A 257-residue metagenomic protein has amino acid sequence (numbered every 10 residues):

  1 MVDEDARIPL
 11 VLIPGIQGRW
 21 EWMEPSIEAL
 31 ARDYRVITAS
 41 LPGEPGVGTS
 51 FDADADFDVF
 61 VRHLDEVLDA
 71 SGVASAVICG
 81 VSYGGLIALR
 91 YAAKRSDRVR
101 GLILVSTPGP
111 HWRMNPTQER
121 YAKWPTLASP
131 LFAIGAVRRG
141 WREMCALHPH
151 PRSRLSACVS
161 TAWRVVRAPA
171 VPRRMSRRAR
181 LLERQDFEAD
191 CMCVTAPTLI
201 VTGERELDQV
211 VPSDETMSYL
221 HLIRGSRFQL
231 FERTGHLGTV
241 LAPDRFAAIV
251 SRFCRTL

Functional and structural regions predicted by a protein language model:
V2-T49: Conserved HGGG/HGGXW glycine-rich cap/lid loop of the alpha/beta-hydrolase fold
P25, R90-K94: Active-site signature of alpha/beta-hydrolase-fold catalytic machinery across serine- and Asp/Cys-nucleophile hydrolases
E28-A29, T195-T234: Conserved loop-alpha-helix segment in the C-terminal half of the alpha/beta-hydrolase fold that carries the catalytic
I37-C79, A248: Active-site loop/oxyanion-hole signature of alpha/beta-hydrolase fold enzymes
G80, G84, A88: Gly/Ala-rich beta-loop-alpha elbow adjacent to hydrolase catalytic centers
A93, R100-F132: Flexible "cap/lid" loop of the alpha/beta hydrolase fold
R113-M114, I134-M192: Conserved alpha/beta-hydrolase catalytic His-Asp/Glu region
I223-L257: Catalytic active-site module of serine/aspartate enzymes centered on a nucleophile-bearing elbow/loop
